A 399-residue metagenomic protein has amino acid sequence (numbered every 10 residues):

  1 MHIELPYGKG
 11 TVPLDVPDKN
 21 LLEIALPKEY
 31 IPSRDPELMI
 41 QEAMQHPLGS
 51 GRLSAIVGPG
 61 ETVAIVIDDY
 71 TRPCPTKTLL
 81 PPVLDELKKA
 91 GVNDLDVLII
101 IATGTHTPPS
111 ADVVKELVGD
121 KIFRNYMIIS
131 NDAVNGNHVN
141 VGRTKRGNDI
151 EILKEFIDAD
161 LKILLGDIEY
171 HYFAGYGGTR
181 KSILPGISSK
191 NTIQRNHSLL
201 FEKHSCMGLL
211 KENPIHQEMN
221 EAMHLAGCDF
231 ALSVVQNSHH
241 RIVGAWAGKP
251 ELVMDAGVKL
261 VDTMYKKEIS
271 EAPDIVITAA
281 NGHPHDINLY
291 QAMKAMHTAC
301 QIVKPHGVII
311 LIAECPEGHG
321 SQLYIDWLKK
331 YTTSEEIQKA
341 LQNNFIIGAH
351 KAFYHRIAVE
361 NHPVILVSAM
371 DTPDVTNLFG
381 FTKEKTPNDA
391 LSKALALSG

Functional and structural regions predicted by a protein language model:
M1-M44: N-terminal amphipathic/basic leader segments beginning at the initiator methionine
T62-P73, L98-G104, I277-A279: Short glycine-rich or small-residue beta-strand-to-loop segments that form or flank ligand, phosphate, metal/Fe-S
P73-V92, A292-I302: Histidine-anchored nucleotide/phosphate-binding helix
D94-T105, I128, V308-E314, P363-S368: Short internal beta-strands
P109-Y176: An acidic, phosphate/nucleotide-engaging active-site surface
C206-H283: Membrane-embedded hairpin module used as a gating/binding unit in multi-pass transport and secretion proteins
D286-L366: C-terminal catalytic subdomain
A349-G399: Internal helix-turn-beta structural module
